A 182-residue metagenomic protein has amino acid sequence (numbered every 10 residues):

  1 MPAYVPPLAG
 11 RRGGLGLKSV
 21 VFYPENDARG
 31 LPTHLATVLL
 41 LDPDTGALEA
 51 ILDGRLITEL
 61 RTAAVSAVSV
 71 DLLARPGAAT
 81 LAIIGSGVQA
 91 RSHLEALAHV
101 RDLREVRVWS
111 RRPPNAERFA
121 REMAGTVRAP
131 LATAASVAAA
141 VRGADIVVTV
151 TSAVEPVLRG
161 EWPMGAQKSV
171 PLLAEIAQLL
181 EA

Functional and structural regions predicted by a protein language model:
M1-E59, A67, G77: N-terminal ligand-binding/catalytic initiation module
R61-L81, V88-V100: Short internal alpha-helix immediately C-terminal to a glycine-rich phosphate-binding loop in Rossmann-like
I83-I84, W109, A134: Structural motif
H99-V127: NAD(P)-binding Rossmann-fold cofactor-contacting core
V127-A144: Short acidic low-complexity segments
V148, W162-A182: ADP-ribose/adenylate-binding Rossmann-like module
E155-V157, A177-Q178: Short glycine-rich, flexible loops that bind phosphorylated cofactors or substrates
